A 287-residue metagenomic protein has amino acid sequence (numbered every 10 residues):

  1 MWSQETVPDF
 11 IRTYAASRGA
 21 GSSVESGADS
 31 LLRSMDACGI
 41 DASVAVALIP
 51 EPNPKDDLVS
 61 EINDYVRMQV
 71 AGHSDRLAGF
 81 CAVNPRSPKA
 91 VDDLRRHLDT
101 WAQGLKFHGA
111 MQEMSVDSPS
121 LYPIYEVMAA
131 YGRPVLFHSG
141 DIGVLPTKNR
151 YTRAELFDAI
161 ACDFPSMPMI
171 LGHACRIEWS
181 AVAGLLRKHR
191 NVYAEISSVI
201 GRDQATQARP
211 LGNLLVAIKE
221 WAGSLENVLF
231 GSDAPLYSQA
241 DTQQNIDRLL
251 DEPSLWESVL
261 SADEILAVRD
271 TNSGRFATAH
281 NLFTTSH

Functional and structural regions predicted by a protein language model:
M1, D93, H97, I160-D163 (+2 more regions): A generic "structured core" feature
M1-A42, G223-N227, S238-H287: Mid-to-C-terminal alpha-helical segments outside catalytic/metal-binding sites
W2, P50-N53, P85-K89, Q112 (+4 more regions): Active-site environment of divalent metal-dependent phosphoester hydrolases
E25-S34, R86-H97, W179: Short, acidic/polar
A28-L32, N63-V70, L94-R95, L121 (+5 more regions): Generic structural signal for well-ordered alpha-helices, preferentially at hydrophobic/aromatic core positions
D41-Y151: Active-site gating/metal-coordination segments in enzymes
Q103-G104, D117-L229, E257: Catalytic pocket-lining loop regions of alpha/beta-barrel enzymes, especially the amidohydrolase/enolase/GH5 lineages
